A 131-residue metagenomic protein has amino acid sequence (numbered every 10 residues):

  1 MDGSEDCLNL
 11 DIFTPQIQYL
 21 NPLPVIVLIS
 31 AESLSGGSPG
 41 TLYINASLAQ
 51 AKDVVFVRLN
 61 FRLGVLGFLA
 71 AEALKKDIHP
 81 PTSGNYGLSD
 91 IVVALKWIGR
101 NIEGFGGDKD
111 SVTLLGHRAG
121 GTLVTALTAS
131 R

Functional and structural regions predicted by a protein language model:
M1-R131: Serine-hydrolase-like catalytic core of hydrolytic proteins
